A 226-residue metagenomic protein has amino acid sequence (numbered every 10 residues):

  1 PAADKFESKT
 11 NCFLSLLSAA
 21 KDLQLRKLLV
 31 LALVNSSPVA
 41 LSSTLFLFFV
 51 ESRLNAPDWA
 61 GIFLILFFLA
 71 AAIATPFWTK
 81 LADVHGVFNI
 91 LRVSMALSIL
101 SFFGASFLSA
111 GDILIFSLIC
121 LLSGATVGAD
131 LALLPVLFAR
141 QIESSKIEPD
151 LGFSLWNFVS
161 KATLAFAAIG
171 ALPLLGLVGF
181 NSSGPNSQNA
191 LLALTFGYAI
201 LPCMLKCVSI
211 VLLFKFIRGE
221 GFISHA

Functional and structural regions predicted by a protein language model:
P1-A226: Membrane-embedded alpha-helical bundles of multi-pass transporters/translocases, especially carrier/permease families
